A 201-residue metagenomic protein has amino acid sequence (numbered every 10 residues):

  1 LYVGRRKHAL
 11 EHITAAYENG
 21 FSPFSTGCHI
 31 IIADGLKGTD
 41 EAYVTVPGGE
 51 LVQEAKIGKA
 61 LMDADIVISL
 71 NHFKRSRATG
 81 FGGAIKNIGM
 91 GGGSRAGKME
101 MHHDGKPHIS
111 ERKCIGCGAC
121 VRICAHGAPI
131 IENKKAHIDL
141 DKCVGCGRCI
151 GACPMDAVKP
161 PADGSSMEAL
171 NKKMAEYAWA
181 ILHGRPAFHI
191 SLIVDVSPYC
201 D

Functional and structural regions predicted by a protein language model:
Y2-D201: Extended, low-polarity segments enriched in aliphatic/aromatic residues
